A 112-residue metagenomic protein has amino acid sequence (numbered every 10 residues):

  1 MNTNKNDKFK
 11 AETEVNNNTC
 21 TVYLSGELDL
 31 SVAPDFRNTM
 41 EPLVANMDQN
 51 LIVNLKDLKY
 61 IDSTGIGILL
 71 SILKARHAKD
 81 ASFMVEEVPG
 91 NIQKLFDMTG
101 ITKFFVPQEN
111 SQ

Functional and structural regions predicted by a protein language model:
M1-K59, L73-Q112: STAS-like cytosolic regulatory interaction modules
D62: Conserved G/P- and acidic residue-centered "switch" motifs that form tight phosphate/ATP-binding loops in soluble
